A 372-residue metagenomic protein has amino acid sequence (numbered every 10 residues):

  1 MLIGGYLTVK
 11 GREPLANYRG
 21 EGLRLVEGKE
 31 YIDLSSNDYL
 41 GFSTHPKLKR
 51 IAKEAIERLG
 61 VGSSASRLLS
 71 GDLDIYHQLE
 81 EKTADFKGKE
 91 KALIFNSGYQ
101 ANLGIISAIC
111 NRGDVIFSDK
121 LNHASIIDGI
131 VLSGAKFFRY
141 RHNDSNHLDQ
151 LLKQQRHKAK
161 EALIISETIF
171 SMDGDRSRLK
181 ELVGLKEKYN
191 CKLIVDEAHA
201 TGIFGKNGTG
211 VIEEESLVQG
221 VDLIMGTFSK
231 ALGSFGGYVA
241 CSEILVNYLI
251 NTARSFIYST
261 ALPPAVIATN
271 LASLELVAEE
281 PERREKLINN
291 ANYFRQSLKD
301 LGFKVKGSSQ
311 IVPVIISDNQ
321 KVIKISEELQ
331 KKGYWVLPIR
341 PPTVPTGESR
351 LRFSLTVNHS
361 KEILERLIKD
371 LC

Functional and structural regions predicted by a protein language model:
L2-V61, C191: N-terminal "arm"/small-domain region of PLP-dependent enzymes with the aminotransferase-like
D38, F138, H142-V195: Active-site phosphate-binding strand-loop segment of PLP-dependent enzymes
F42, K286-N292, K299-G333, E348 (+1 more regions): Conserved PLP-binding catalytic core of the aspartate aminotransferase-like
P46, R50, E54, R58 (+3 more regions): PLP-dependent enzyme catalytic core of the Aspartate aminotransferase-like
S66, E80-G104: Short loop-beta-helix segment that forms the pyridoxal 5′-phosphate
I105-A124: Conserved PLP-anchoring active-site segment centered on the Schiff-base-forming lysine
N207, E213-Y248: Active-site PLP attachment segment
A261-E279, K286, N290: Structural motif of enzymes handling amino- and sulfur-group chemistry
